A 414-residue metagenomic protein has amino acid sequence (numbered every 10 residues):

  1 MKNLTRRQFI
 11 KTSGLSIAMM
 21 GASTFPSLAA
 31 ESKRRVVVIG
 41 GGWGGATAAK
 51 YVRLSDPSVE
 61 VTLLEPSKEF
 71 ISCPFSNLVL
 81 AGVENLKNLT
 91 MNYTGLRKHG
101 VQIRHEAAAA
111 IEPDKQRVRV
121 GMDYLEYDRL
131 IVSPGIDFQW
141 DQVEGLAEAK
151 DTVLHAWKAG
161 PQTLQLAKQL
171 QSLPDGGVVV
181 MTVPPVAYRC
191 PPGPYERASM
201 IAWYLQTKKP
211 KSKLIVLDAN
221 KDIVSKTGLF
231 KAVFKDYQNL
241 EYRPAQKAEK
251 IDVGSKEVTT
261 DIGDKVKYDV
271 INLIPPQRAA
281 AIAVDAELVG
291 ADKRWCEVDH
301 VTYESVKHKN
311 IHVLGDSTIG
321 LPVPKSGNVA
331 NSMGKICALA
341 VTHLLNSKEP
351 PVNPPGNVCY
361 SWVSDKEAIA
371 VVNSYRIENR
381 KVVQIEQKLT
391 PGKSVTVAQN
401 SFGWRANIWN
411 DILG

Functional and structural regions predicted by a protein language model:
M1-M20: N-terminal secretory signal peptides and thylakoid transit peptides that target proteins across membranes
S13, M122, P134-G135, V183 (+1 more regions): Glycine-rich, N-terminal phosphate-binding loop of Rossmann-like dinucleotide-binding domains
A30-Q102, V180, P185-S225: Beta1-alpha1 glycine-rich phosphate/pyrophosphate-binding loop at the start of Rossmann-like nucleotide-binding domains
V101-A110, V118, L125, W203-R294: A Rossmann-like FAD-binding core segment of flavoenzymes
P134-T207: Glycine-rich dinucleotide-binding loop and its adjacent helix/turn
E148-D175, V266-V270, I274-N331, H343: FAD-site-proximal beta/loop scaffold in flavoenzymes
A330-P354: Internal hydrophobic alpha-helix adjacent to the cofactor/substrate pocket in enzyme cavities
V372-G414: C-terminal auxiliary extensions adjacent to catalytic cores
